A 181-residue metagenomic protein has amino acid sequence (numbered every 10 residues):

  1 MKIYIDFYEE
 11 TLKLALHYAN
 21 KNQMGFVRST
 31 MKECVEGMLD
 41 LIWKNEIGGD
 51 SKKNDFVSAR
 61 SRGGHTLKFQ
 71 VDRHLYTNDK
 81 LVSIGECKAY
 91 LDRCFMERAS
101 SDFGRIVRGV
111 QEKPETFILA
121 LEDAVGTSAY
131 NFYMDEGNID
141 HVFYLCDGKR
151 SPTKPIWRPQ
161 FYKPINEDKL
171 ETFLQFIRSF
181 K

Functional and structural regions predicted by a protein language model:
M1-S51, S61: Interdomain/boundary linker segments immediately adjacent to catalytic/signaling cores
M31-E36, T66, D92-F95: Phosphate/oxyanion-binding active-site loops and adjacent basic polyanion-contact surfaces
S51-N78: Active-site metal-binding core of divalent-cation-utilizing nuclease and nuclease-like domains
R73-L75, D79-A89, A99: Conserved catalytic cores of phosphodiester-cleaving nucleases, focusing on short active-site segments
G85-A89, I118-D123: Short His-Asn-centered micro-motif
Y90-S101, G126-A129: Active-site-adjacent loop/helix micro-motif of nuclease/hydrolase catalytic cores
R105-P114: Arginine/glycine-rich "motif VI" loop of SF2 helicases in the C-terminal RecA-like domain
L119-K181: Domain-level recognition of nuclease-like catalytic cores that cleave nucleotide substrates
